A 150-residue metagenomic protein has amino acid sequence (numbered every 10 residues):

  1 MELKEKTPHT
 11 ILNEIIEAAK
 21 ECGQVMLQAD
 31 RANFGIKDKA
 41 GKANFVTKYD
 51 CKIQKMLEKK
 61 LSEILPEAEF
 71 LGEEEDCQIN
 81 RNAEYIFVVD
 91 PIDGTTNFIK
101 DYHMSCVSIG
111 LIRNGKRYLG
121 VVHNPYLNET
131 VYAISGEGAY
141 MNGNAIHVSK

Functional and structural regions predicted by a protein language model:
M1-I92: N-terminal subdomain of lithium-sensitive/metallo-dependent phosphomonoesterases centered on the IMPase/IPPase/PAP
A83-F87, V107, Y118: Short loop/turn microsegments at loop-to-beta-strand junctions
I99: Glycine-rich, Arg-bearing micro-motifs that act as flexible, cationic patches
Y102-C106: Conserved structural elements of the adenylate-forming
I109-K150: Acidic beta-strand-loop-alpha-helix segment within the catalytic core of divalent metal-dependent phosphate-processing
